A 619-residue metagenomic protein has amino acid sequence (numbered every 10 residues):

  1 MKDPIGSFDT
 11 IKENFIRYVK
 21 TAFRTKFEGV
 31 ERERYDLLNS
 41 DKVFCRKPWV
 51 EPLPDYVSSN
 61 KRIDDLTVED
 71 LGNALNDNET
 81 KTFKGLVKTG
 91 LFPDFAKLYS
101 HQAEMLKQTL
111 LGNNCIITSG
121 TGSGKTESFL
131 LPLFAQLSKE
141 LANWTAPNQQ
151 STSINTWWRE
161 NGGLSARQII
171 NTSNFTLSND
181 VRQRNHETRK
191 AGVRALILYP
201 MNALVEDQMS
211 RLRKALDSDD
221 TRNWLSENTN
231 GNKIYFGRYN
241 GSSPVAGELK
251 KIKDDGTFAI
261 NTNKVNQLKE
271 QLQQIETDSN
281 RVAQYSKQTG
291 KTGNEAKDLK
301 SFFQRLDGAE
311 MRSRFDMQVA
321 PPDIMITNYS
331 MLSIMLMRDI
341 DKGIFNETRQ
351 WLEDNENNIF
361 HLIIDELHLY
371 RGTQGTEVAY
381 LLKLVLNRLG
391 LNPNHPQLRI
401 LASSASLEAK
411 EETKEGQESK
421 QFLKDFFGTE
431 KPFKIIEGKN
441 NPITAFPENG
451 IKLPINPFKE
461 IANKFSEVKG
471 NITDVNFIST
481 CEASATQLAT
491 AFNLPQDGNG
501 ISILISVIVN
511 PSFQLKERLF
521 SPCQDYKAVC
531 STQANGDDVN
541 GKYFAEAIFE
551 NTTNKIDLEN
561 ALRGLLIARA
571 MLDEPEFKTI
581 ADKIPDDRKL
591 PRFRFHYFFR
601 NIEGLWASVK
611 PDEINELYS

Functional and structural regions predicted by a protein language model:
M1-S619: N-terminal helicase ATP-binding lobe
